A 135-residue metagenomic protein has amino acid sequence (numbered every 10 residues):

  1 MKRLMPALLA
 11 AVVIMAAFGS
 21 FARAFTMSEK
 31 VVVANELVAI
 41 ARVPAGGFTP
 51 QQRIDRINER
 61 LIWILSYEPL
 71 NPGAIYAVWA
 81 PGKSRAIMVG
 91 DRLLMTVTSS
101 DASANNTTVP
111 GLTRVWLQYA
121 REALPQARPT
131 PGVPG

Functional and structural regions predicted by a protein language model:
M1-L8: Bacterial N-terminal signal peptides that target proteins for export
L4, R23-G135: N-terminal targeting peptides and non-cytosolic leader segments immediately upstream of the first transmembrane helix
L9-A17: Bacterial N-terminal signal peptides
